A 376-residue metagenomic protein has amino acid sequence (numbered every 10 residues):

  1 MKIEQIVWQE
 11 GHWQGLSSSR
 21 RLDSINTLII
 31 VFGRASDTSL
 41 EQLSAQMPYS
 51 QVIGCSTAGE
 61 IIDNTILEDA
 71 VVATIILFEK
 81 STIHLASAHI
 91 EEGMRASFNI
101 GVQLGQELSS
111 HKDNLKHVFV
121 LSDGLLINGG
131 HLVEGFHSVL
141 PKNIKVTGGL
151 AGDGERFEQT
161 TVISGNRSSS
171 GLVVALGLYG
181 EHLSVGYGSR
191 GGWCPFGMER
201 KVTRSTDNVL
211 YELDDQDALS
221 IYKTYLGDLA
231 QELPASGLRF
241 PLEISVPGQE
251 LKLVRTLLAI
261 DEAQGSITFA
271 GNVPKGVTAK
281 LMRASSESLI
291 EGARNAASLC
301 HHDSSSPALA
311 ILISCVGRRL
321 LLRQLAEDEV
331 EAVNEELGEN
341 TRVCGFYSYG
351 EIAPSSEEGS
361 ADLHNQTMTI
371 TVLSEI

Functional and structural regions predicted by a protein language model:
M1-Q51, C55-R323, E327-E336, T341 (+1 more regions): Small-residue-enriched flexible segments
